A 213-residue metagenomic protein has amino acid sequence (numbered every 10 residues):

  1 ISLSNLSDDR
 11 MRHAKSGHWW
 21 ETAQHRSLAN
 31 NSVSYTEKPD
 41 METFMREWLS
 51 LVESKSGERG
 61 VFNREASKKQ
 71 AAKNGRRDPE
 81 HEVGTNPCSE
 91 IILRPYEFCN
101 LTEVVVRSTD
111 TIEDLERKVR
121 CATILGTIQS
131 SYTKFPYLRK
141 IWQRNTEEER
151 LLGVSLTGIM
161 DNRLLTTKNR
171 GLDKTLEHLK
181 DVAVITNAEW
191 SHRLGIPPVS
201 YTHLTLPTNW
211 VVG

Functional and structural regions predicted by a protein language model:
I1-V104, V199-Y201: Active-site cavity-forming subdomains of large catalytic enzyme subunits
K55-G60, R64-T166: Function-dense linear segments that define catalytic or interfacial modules in macromolecule-processing proteins
K118-V119, L179-V182: Well-ordered, non-membrane alpha-helical segments in soluble/globular domains
K168-L179: Alpha/propeptide regions of enzymes that mature by internal proteolysis
V184-S200: Flexible, glycine/threonine-enriched loop-and-boundary segments that flank and lead into catalytic domains of large
T202-T208: Conserved small/polar residues in nucleotide/adenosyl-binding loops
V212-G213: Hydrophobic alpha-helical segments, chiefly the membrane-spanning helices and signal/signal-anchor peptides
